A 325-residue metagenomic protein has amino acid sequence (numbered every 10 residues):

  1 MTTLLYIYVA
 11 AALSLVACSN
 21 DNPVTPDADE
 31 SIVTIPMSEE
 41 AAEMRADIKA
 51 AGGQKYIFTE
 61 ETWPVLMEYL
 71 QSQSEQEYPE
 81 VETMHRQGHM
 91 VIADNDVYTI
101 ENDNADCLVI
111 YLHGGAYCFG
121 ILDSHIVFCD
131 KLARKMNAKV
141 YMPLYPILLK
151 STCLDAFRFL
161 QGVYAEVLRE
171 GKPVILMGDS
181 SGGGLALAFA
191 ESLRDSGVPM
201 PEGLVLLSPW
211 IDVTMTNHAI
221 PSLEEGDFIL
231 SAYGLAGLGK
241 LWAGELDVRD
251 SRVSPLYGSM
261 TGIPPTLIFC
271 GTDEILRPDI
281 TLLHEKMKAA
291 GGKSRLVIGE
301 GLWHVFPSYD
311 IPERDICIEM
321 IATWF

Functional and structural regions predicted by a protein language model:
M1-V9: Sec-dependent signal peptide recognition, specifically the positively charged N-region followed immediately by
I7, D21-P23, A28-E30, C107 (+1 more regions): Short linear motifs in intrinsically disordered/low-complexity regions
L15-A17: C-terminal motif of bacterial Sec signal peptides marking the signal peptidase cleavage site
S19-E101: A glycine/proline-hinged amphipathic helix-loop "lid/cap" segment that gates access to hydrophobic ligand pockets
I48-F58, V91-I100, N104-F325: Alpha/beta-hydrolase superfamily serine-hydrolase fold, recognizing
